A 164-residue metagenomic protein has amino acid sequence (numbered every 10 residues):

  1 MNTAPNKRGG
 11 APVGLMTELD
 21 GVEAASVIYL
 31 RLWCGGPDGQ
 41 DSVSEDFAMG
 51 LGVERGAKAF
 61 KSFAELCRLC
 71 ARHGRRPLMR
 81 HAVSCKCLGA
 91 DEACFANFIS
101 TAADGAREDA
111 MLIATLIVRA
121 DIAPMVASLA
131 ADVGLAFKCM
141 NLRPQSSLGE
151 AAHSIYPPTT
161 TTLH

Functional and structural regions predicted by a protein language model:
M1-A96, S100-H164: Polar/charged low-complexity regulatory segments
